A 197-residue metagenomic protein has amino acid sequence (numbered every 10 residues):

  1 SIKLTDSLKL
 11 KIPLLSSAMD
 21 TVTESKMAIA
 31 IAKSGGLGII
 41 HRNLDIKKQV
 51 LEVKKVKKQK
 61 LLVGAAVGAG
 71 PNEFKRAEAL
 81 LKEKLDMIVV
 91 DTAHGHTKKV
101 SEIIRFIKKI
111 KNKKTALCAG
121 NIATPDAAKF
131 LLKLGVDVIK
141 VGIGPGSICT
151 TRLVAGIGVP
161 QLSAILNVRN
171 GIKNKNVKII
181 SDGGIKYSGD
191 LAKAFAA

Functional and structural regions predicted by a protein language model:
S1-L14: An N-cap/entry alpha-helix motif that binds or orients negatively charged groups
V22-A197: Alpha/beta enzyme core
